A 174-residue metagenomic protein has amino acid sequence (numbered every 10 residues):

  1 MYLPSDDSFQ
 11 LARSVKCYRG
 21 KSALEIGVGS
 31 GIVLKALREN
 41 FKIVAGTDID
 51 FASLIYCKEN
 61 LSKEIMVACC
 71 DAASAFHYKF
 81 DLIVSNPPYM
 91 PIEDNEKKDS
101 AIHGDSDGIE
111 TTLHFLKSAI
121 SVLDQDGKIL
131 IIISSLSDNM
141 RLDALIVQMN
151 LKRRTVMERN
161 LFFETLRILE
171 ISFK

Functional and structural regions predicted by a protein language model:
P4-S85, P91-I92: Conserved SAM/SAH cofactor-binding pocket of Class I
Q10, T111-I171: Conserved Class I SAM-dependent methyltransferase catalytic core
N40, D99-I102, V147-Q148: Glycine-rich, phosphate-binding/catalytic loops in enzymes
G46, G104, I131: Conserved SAM-binding loop
K58-E59, N95-K98, L142-A144: Short amphipathic alpha-helical segments
P87-H114: Mobile active-site "lid"/loop adjacent to the S-adenosyl-L-methionine
K174: Flexible, glycine-/basic-rich loop-and-beta segments that form/coincide with the SAM-dependent methyltransferase
